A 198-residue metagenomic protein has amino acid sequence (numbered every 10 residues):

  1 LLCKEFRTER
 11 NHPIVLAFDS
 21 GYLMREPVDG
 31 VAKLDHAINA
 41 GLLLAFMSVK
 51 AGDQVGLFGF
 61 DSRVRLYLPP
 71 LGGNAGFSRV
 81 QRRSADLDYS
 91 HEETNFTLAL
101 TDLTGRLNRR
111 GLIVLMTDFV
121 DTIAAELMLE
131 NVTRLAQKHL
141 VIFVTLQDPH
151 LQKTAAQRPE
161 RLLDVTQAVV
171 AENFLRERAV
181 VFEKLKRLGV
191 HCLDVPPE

Functional and structural regions predicted by a protein language model:
L1-A75, R110-T117, I123, E130-R134 (+1 more regions): An amphipathic, basic-hydrophobic helix/alpha-beta surface used to engage anionic, phosphate-rich ligands or surfaces
L34, P70, Y89-E93, D118-D121 (+1 more regions): Hydrophobic alpha-helical scaffolding
A40, L98-D102, L127: Well-ordered alpha-helical segments embedded in enzymatic catalytic cores
K50, Q54, S90-E93, R109-I113 (+2 more regions): Intrinsically disordered or highly flexible coil/loop and linker segments, enriched in small and charged/polar residues
A75-L112: Von Willebrand factor
R109, I123, L127-E198: Von Willebrand factor type A / integrin I
